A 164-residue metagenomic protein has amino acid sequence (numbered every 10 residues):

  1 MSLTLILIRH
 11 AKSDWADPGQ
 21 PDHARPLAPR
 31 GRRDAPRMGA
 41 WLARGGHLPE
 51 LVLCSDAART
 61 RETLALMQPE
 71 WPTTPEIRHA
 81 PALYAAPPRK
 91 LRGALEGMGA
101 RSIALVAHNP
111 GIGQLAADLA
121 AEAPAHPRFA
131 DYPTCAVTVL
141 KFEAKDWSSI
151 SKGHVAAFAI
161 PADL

Functional and structural regions predicted by a protein language model:
S2-A82, P124, Y132-P133: Active-site-proximal alpha-helix that buttresses catalytic centers in soluble enzyme cores
L5, A100-A107: Generic beta-sheet signal
D17, T63-L64, R89, Q114-A117: Short glycine-/acidic-enriched loop or helix-start segments at secondary-structure transitions that form or flank
G45-H47, G97-R101: Glycine-rich phosphate-binding loop signature in dinucleotide/nucleotide-binding domains
A82-G99: Short phosphate-binding loop-to-helix
A123-H154, F158: Domain-level recognition of soluble alpha/beta enzyme cores, biased toward histidine phosphatases/phosphomutases
I160-L164: Short, cationic low-complexity segments
